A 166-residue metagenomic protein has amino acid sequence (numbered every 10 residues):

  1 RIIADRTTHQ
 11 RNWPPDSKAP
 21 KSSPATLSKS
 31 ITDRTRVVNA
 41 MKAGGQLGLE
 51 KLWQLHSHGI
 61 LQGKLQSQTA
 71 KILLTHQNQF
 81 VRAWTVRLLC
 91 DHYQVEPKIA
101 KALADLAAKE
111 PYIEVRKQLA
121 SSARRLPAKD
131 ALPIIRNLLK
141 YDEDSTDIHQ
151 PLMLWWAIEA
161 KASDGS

Functional and structural regions predicted by a protein language model:
R1-S166: Long, ordered, helix-rich scaffold segments
